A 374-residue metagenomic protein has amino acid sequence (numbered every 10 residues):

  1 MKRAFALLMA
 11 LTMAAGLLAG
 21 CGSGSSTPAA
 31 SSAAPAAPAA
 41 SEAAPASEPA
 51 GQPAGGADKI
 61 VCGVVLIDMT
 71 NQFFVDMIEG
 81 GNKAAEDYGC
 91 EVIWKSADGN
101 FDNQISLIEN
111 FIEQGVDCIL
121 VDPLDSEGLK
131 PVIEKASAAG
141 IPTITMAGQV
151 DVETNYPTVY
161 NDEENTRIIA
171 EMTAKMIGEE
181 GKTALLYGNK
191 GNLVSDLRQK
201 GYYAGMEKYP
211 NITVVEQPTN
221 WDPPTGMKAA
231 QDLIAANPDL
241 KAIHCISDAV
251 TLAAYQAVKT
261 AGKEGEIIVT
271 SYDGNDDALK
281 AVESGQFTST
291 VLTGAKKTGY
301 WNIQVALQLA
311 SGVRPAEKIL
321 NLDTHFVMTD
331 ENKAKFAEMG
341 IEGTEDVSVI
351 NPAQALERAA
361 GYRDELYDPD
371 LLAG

Functional and structural regions predicted by a protein language model:
K2-A10: Sec-dependent signal peptide recognition, specifically the positively charged N-region followed immediately by
A4, G16-C21: Hydrophobic membrane-targeting alpha-helices
M9, M13-L17: Hydrophobic core
M13, C21-G374: A residue-level marker of the well-folded mature domains of exported/periplasmic proteins
